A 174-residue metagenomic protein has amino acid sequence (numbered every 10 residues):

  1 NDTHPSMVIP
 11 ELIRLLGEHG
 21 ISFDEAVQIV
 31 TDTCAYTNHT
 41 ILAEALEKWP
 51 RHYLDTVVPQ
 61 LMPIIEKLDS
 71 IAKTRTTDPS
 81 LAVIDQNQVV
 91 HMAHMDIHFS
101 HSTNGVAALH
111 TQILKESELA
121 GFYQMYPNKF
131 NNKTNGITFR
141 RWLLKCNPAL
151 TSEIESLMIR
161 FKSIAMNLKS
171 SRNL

Functional and structural regions predicted by a protein language model:
N1-L174: A conserved ligand/cofactor-binding region detector
